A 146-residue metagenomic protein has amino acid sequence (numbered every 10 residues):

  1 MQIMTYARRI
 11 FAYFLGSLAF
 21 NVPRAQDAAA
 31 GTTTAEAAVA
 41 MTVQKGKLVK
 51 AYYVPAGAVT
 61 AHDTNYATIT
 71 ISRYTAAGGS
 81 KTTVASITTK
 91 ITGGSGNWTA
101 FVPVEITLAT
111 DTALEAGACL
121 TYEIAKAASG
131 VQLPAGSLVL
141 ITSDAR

Functional and structural regions predicted by a protein language model:
I3-R146: Surface-exposed, low-hydrophobicity beta-strand/loop segments enriched in small/polar/acidic residues
